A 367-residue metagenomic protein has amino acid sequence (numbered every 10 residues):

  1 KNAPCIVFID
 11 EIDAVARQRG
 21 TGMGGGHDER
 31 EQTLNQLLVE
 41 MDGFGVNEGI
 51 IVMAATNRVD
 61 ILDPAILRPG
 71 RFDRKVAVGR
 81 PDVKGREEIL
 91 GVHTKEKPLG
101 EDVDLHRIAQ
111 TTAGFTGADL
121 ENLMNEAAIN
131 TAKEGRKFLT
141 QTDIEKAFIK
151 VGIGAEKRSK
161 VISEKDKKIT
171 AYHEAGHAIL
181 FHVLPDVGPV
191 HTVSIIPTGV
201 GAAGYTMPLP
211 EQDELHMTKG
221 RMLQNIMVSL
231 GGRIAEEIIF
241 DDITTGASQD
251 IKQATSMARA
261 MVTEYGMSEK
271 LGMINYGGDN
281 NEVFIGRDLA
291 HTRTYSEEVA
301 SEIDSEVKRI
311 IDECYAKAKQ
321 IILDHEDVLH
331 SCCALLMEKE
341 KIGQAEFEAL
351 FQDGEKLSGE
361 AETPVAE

Functional and structural regions predicted by a protein language model:
K1, D13-R17, L38-G45, D63 (+14 more regions): Signal for well-folded cores of large energy- and translation-related assemblies
K1-A109, F115, A127: Walker A/P-loop NTP-binding motif of AAA+ ATPase domains
Q18-M23, R158-S159, T206-L209: Short acidic, glycine/proline-rich loop/turn micro-motifs
T112-T142, K146-K157, A178-V190, M261-S268: AAA+ ATPase "lid" subdomain C-terminal helix
K167-Y172, A178-E367: Soluble catalytic regions of large protease machineries
